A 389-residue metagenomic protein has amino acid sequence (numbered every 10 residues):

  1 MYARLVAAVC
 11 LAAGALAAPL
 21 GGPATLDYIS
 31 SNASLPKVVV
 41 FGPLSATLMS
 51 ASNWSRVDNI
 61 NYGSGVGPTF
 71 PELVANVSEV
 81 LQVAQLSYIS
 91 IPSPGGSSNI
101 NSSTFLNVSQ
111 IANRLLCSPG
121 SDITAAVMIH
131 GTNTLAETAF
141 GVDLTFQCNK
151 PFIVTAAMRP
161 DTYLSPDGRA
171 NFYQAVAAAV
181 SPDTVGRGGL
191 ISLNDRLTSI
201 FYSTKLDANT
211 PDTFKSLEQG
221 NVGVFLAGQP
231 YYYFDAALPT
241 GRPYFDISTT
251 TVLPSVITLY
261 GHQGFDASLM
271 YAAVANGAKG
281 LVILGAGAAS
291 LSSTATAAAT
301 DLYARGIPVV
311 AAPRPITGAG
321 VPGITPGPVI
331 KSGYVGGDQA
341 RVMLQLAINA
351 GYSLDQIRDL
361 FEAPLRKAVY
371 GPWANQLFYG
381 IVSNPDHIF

Functional and structural regions predicted by a protein language model:
M1-P19: Fungal secretory targeting signals
A18-L115: ATP/NTP phosphate-donor binding region
L26-S30, A288-F389: C-terminal non-catalytic interaction/assembly regions of soluble proteins
F41-P43, G63-T69, L73-L81, S199-A289 (+1 more regions): Accessory alpha-helical/coil subdomains and C-terminal extensions that flank or cap enzyme catalytic cores
T47-S64, T134, F140-I153, G168-Q174 (+1 more regions): A glycine- and small-aliphatic-rich helix-loop capping segment at beta-alpha/alpha-beta transitions that lines
P119-L135, N276-A288: Short acidic, glycine-rich surface-loop motifs adjacent to enzyme active sites
M128-K150, L291-T300: Short Gly/Thr/Asp-enriched flexible loops that form oxyanion-binding sites at enzyme active sites
V154-A227: Internal gly/pro-rich beta-alpha loop/helix module that stabilizes soluble enzyme cofactors or their anionic handles
